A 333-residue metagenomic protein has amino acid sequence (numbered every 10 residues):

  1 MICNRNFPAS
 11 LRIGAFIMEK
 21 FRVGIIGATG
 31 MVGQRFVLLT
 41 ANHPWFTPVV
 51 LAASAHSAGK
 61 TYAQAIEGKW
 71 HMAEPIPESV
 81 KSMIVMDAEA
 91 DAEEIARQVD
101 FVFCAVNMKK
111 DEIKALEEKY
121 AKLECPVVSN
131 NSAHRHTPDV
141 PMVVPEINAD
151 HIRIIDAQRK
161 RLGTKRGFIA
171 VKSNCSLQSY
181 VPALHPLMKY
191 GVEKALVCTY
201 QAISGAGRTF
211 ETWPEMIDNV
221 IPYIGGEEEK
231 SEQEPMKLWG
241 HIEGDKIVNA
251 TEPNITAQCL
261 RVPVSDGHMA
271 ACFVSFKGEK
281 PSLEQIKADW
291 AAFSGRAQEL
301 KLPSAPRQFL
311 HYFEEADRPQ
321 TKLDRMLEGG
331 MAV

Functional and structural regions predicted by a protein language model:
M1-I17: Short, Lys/Arg-enriched N-terminal segments with co-localized hydrophobic residues within the first ~10-30 amino acids
N4-N6, A73, I242, F293: Enriched - but not universal
I13-Y223, N254, A288, Q298-L302 (+2 more regions): N-terminal Rossmann-like NAD(P) cofactor-binding subdomain of oxidoreductases, focused on the glycine-rich
A92-Q98, V220-V333: Contiguous C-terminal substrate-recognition/catalytic subdomains in enzyme active sites
